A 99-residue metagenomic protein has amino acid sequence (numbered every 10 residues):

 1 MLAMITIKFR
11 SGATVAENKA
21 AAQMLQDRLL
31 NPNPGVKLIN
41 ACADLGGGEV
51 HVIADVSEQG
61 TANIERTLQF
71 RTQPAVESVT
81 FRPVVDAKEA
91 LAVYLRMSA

Functional and structural regions predicted by a protein language model:
M1-E49, Q59-I64, V84-A99: Short S/T/G/P-rich N-terminal loop/turn motif that feeds into the first structured element of a domain
H51-A54, T80: Short, flexible active-site loop motifs that bind/organize anionic cofactors or intermediates
A54-T72, V76: Mid-chain, well-packed structural core segment of small domains
Q73-D86: Conserved short beta-strand edge segments in small beta-sheet-based binding/regulatory domains
